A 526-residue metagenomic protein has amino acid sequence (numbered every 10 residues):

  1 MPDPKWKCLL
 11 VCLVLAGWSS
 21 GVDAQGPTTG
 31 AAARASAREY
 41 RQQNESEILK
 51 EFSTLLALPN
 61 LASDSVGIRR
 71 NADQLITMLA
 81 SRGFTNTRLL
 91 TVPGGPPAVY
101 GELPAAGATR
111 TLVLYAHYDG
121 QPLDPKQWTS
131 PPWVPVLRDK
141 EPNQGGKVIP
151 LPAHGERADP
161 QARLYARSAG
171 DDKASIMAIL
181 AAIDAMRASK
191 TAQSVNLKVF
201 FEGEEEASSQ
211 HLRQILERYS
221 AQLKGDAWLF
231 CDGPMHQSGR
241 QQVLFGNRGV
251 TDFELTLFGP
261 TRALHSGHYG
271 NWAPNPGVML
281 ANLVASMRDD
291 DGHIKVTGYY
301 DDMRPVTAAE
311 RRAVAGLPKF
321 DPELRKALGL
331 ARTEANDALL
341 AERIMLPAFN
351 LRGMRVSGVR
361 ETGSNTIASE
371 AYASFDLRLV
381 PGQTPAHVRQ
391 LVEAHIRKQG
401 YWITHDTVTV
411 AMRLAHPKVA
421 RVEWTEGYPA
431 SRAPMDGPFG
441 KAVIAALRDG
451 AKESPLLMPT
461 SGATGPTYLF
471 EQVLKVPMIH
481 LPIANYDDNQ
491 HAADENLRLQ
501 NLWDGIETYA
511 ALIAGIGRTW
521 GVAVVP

Functional and structural regions predicted by a protein language model:
P4-V11: Sec-dependent signal peptide recognition, specifically the positively charged N-region followed immediately by
S19-G21: N-terminal signal peptide c-region/cleavage motif recognized by signal peptidases
A24-G67, R82, K126-Q127, N247: N-terminal hydrophobic or amphipathic helices/low-complexity stretches enriched in small/hydrophobic/Pro/Gly
Q25-P27, A32, H236-S238, D252-N496 (+3 more regions): Metal-dependent amide/peptide-bond hydrolase catalytic core, centered on the "pita-bread" metallohydrolase fold
Q42, S53-L61, I76-T85, D184 (+5 more regions): Sec-exported extracytoplasmic/periplasmic mature domains
E51, L61-Y115, S130, V134: A non-catalytic alpha/beta surface segment that caps or lines the substrate-entry region of metallo-dependent hydrolase
T109-K198, D504: Active-site metal-coordination/substrate-binding segment of hydrolases, especially metallo-dependent peptidases
E156-G246: Acidic/histidine-rich catalytic neighborhood of metal-dependent amide-processing enzymes
